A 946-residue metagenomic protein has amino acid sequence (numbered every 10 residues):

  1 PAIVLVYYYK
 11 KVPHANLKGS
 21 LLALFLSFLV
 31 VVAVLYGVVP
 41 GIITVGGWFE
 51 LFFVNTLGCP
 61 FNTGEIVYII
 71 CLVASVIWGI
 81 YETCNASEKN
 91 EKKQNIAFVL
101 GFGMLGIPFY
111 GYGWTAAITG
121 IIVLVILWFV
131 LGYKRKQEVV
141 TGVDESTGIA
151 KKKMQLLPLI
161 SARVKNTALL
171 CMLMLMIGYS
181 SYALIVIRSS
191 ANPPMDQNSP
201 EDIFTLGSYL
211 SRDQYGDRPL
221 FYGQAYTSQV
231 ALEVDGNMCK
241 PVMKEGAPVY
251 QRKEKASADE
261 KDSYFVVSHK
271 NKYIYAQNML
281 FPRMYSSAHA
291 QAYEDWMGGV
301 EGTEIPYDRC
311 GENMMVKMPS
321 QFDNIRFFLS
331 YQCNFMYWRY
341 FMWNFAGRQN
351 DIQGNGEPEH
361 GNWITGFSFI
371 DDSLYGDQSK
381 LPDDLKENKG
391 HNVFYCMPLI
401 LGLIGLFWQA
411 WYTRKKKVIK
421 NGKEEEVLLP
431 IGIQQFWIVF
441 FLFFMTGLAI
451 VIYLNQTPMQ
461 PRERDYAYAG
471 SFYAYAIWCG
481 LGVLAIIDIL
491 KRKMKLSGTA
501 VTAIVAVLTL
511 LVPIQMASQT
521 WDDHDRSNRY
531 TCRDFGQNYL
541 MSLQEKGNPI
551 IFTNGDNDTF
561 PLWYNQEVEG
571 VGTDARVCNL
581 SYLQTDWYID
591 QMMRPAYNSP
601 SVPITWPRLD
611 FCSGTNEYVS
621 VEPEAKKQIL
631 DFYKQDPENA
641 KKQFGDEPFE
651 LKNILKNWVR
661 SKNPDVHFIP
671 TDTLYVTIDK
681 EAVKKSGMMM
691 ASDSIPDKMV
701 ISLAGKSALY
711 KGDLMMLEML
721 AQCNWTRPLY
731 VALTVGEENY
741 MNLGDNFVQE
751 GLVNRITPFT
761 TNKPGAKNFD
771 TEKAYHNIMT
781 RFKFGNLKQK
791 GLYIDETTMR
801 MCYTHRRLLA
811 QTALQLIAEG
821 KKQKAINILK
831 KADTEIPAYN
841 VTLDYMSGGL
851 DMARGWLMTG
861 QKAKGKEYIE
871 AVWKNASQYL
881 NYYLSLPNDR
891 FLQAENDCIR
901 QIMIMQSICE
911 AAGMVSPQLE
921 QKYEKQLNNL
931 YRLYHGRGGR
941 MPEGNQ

Functional and structural regions predicted by a protein language model:
P1-A469, Y475-N548, F560-Q946: ER/secretory pathway lumenal C-terminal domains and tails of membrane proteins involved in glycoprotein biogenesis
